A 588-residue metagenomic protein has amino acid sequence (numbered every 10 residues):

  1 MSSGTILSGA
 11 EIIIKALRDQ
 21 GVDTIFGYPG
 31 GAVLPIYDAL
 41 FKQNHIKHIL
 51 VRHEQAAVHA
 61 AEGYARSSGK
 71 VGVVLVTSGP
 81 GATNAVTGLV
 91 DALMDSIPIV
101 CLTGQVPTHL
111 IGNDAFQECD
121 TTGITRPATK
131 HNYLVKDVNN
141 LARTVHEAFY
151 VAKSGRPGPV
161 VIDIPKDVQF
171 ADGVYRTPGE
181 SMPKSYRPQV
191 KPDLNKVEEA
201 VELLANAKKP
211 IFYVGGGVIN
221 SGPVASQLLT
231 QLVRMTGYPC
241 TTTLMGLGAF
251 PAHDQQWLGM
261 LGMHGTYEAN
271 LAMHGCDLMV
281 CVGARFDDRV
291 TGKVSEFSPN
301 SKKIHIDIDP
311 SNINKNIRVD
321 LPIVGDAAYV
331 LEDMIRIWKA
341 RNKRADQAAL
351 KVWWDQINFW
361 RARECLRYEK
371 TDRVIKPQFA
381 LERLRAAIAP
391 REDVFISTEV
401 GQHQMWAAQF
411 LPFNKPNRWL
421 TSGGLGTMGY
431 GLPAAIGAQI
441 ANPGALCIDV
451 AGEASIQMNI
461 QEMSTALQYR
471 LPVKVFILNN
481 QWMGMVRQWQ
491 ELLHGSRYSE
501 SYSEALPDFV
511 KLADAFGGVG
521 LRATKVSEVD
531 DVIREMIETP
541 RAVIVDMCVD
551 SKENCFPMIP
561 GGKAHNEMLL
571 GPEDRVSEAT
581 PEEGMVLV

Functional and structural regions predicted by a protein language model:
S2-G4, N139, Y175-T177, E202 (+4 more regions): Phosphate/pyrophosphate-binding active-site segments
E11-V22, G63-G69, L93, V151-R156 (+6 more regions): Glycine-rich phosphate/diphosphate-binding loops that line cofactor/substrate pockets in enzymes
I13-I14, R18-V22, I36-L40, Q356-P433 (+1 more regions): Active-site diphosphate/adenylate-binding microenvironment
L34-T108, Y267-D287, M405-M483: Thiamine diphosphate
R66, G217-I304, P412-G444, Q457-I460 (+4 more regions): Glycine-rich, anion-gripping cofactor-binding loops and their flanking helix/strand elements in enzyme active sites
T103-T144, K166, G246-D355, I533: Glycine-rich, acidic loop regions that bind phosphate or pyrophosphate groups
L110-Q117, S226, N270, N314-N316 (+3 more regions): Thiamine diphosphate
E147, V151-N206, C365-L366, L570: Conformationally flexible catalytic loops at phosphate/diphosphate-handling active centers
